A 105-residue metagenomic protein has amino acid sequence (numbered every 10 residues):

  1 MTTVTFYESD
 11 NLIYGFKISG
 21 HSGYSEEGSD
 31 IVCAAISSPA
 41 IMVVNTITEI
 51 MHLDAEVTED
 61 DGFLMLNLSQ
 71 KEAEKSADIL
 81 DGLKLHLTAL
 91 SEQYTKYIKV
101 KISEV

Functional and structural regions predicted by a protein language model:
M1-I31, I41-V105: N-terminal intrinsically disordered, cationic/polar leader segments that include organellar targeting peptides
V32-I36: Short, conserved glycine- and acidic-residue-centered signature motifs in active-site or ligand-binding loops
